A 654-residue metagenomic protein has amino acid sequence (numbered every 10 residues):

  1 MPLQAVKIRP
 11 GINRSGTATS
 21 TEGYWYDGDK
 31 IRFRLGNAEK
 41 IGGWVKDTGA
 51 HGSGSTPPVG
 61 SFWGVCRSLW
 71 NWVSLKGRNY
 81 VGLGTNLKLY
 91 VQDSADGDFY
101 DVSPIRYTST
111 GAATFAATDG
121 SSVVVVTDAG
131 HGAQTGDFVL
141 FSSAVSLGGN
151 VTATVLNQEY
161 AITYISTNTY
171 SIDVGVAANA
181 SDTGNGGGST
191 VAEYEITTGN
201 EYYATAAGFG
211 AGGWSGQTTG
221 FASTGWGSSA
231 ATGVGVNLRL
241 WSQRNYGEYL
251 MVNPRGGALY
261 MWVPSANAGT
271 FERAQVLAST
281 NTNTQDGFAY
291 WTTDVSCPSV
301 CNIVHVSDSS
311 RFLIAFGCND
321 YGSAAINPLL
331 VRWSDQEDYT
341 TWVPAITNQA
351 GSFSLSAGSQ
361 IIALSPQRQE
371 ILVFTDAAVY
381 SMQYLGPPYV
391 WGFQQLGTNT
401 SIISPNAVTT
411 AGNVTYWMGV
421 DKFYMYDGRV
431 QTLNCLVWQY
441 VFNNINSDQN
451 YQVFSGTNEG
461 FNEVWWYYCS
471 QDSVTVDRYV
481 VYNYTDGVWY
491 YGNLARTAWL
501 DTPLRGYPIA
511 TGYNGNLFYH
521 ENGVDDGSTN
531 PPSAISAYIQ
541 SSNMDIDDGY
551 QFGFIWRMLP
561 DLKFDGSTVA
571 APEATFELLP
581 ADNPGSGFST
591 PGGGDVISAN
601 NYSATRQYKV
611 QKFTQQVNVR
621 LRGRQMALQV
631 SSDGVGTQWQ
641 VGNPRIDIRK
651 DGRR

Functional and structural regions predicted by a protein language model:
M1, G16, D101-R239, N267-Y290: Small/polar beta-strand repeat architecture
M1-T108, F221, L240-S242, N399-V414 (+1 more regions): Beta-sheet repeat architectures centered on beta-propellers
K46-W72, S103-T108, S223-V236, T270-V453 (+1 more regions): Beta-propeller and closely related beta-pinwheel folds
G77-Y80, E248, Q369: Structural hallmark of WD40 beta-propellers
V91-S94, L140-S146, D173-A177, W262-P264 (+6 more regions): Predominantly extracellular/luminal cell-surface or secreted proteins
D98-R106, S146-A153, A177-G186, Y203-F209 (+6 more regions): Acidic Ser/Thr/Pro-rich low-complexity disordered segments that often serve as glycosylated linkers/stalks around
D101, G247-F271: Hydrophobic or amphipathic alpha-helical targeting/insertion segments
G120-D128, Y170-V174, V373, V464-Y467 (+2 more regions): Generic recognition of long tandem-repeat/solenoid scaffolds
